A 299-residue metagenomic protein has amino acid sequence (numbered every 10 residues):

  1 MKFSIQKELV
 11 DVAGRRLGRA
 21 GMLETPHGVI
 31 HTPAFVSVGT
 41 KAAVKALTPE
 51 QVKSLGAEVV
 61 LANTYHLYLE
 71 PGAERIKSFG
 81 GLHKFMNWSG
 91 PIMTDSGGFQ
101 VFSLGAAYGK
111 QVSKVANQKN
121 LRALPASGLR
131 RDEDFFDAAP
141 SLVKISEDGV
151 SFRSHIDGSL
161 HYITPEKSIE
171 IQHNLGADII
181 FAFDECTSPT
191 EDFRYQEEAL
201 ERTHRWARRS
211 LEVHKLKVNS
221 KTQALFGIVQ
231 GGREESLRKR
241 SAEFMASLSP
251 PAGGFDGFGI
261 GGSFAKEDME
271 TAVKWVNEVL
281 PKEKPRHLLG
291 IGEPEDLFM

Functional and structural regions predicted by a protein language model:
M1-K217: Non-catalytic, usually N-terminal nucleic-acid engagement modules in DNA/RNA processing proteins
E201, V213, Q223-M299: Glycine-rich phosphate/ribose-binding loops and adjacent secondary-structure elements that form binding surfaces
